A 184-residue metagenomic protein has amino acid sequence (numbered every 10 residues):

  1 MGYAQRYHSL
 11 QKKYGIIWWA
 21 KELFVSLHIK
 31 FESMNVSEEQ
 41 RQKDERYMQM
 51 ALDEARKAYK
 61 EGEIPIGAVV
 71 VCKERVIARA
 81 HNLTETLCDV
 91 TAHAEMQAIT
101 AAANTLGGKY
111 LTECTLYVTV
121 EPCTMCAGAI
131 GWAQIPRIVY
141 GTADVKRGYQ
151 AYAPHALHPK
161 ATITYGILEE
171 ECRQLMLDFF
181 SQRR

Functional and structural regions predicted by a protein language model:
K12-K13, K21: Polybasic, lysine-rich low-complexity intrinsically disordered segments
K30-A58, P122, G128-R184: Zinc-dependent deaminase
I66-C72: Short beta-strand scaffold segments in enzyme catalytic cores
C72-K73, T112: A cytosolic small-molecule/anion-sensing beta-strand core signal
I77-T84, K160: Short beta->alpha transition motifs characteristic of CBS
L83-M96: A short, polar/charged loop-to-alpha-helix boundary motif
G108-E121: Immediate flanking context of iron-sulfur cluster ligation sites
